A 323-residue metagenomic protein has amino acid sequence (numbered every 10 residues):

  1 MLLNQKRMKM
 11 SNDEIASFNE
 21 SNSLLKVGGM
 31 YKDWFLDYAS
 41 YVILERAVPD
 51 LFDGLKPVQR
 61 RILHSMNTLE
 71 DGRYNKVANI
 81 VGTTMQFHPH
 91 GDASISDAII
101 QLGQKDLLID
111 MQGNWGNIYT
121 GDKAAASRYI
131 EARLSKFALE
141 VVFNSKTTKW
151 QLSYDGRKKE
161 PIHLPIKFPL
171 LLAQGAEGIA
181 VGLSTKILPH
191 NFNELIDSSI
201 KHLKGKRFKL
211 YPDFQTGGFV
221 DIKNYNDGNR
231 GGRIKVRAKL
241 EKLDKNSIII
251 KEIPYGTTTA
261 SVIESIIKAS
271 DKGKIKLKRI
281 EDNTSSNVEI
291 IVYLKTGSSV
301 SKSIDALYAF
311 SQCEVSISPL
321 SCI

Functional and structural regions predicted by a protein language model:
L2-G231, I291: Catalytic phosphate-handling regions of large nucleic-acid enzymes and associated NTPases
F208-F214, F219, R230-I323: Charged, surface-exposed alpha-helical interface/stalk elements
